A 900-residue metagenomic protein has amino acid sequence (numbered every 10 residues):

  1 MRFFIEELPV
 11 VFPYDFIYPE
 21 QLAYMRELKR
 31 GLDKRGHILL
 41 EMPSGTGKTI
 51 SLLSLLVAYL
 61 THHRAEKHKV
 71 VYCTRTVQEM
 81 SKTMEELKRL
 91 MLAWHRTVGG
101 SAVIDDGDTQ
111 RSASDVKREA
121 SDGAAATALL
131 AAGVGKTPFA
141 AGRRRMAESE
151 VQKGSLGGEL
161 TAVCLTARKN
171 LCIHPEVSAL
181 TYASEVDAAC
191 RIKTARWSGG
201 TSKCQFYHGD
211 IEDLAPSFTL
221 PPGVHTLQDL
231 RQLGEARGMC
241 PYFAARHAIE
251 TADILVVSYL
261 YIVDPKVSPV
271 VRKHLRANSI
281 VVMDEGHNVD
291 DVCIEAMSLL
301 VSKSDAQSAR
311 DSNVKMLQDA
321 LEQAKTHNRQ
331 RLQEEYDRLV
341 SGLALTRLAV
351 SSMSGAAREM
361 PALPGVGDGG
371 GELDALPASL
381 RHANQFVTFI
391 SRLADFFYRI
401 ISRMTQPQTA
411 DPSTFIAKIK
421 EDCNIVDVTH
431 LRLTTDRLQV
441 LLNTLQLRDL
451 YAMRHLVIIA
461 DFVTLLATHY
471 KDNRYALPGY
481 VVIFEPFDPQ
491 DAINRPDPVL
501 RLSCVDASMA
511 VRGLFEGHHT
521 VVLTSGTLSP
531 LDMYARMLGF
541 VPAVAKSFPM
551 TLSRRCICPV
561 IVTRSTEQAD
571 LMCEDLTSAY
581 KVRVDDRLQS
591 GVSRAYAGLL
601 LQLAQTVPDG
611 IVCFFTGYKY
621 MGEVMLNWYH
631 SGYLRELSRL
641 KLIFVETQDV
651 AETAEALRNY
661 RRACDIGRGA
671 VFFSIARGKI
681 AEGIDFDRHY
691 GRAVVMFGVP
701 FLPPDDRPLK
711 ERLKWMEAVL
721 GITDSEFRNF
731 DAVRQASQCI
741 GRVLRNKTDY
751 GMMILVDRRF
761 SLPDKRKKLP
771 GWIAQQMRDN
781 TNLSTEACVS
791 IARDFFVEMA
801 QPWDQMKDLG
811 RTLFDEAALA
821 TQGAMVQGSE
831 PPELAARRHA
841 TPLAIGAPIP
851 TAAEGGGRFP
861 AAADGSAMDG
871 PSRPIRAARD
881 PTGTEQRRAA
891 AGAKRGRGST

Functional and structural regions predicted by a protein language model:
M1-E41, S54: Conserved pre-motif I regulatory segment
R2-V11, D15-F16, H63-L255, L260-V263 (+5 more regions): A substrate-engagement module of RecA-like helicase motors
K29-R30, T49-A65, E85-L90: Walker A/P-loop NTP-binding motif
L227-A252, V263-K273, E421-S578, V592-R594 (+1 more regions): A contiguous, basic/glycine-rich beta-loop/short-helix subdomain that forms a polymer-engagement track
L275-A306: SF2 helicase catalytic motif II
G513, A569-T616: Conserved interdomain hinge at the start of the Helicase C-terminal
T563-G591, F644-L762: Conserved RecA-like P-loop NTPase helicase motor core
C613, Y618-T647: Conserved helicase motor "Helicase C" RecA-like lobe of SF1/SF2 P-loop NTPases
